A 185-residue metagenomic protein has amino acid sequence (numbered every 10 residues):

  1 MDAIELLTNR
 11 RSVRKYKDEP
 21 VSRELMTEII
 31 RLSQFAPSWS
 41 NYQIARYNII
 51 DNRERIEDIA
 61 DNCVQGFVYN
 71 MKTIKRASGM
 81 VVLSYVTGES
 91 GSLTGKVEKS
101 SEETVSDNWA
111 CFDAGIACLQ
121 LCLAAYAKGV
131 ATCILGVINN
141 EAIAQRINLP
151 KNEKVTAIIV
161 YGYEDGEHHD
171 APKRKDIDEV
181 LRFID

Functional and structural regions predicted by a protein language model:
A3-V13, K17-D18, S22, T156-D185: C-terminal helix-cap and adjacent tail motif
I29, S33, V81, K99-R146: Small-aliphatic-rich amphipathic alpha-helix that forms the alpha element of a beta-alpha
R31-F35, Q65-V68, I143, G166: Glycine-rich, charged/polar anion/phosphate-binding loops that engage phosphate groups from diverse ligands
N41-A114: Glycine/small-residue-rich phosphate/adenosyl-binding loop
M71-M80, L149-D170: A glycine-rich helix N-cap at a beta->alpha junction
Y85, V137, Y163: Short secondary-structure boundary segments
